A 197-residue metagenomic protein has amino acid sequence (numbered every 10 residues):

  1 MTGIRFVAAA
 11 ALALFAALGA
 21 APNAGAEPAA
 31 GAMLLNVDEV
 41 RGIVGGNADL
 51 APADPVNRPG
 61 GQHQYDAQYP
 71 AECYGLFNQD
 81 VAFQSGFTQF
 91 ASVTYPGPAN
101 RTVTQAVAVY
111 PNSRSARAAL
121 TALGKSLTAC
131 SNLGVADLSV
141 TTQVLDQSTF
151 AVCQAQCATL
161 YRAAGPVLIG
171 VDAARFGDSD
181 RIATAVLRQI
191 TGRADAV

Functional and structural regions predicted by a protein language model:
M1-A26: Secretory targeting and sorting signals
G25-Q89, A183-V197: N-terminal "mature-domain start" segment
N36, S115-L123, I182-V186: Stable alpha-helical elements in mature extracytoplasmic
P55, Q68, R114-L160, A196-V197: Short Gly/Thr-rich strand-loop-strand
G86-R117: A short acidic-to-branched-hydrophobic micro-motif
P96-G97, L160-A163: Short glycine/proline-enriched loop/turn "hinge" motifs that connect secondary-structure elements and lie
T104-A106, R162, P166-R175: Short, well-ordered beta-strand elements
